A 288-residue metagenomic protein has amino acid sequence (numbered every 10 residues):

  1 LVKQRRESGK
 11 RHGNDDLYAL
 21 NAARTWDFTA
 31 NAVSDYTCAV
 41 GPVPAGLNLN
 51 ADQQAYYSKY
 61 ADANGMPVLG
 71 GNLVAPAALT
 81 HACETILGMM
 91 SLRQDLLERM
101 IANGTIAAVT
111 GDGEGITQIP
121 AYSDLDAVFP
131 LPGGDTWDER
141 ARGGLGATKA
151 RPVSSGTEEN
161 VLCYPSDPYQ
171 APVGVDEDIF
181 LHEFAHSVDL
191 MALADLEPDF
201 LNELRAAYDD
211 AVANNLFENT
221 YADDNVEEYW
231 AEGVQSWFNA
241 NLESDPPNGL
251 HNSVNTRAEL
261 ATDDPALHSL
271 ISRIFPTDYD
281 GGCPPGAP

Functional and structural regions predicted by a protein language model:
L1-Q4, E232-G233: Short, well-structured beta-strand segments enriched in hydrophobic/aromatic residues within extracellular or lumenal
K3-A32: Acidic, Ser/Thr/Gly/Pro-rich low-complexity segments and short DxT(G/T)-type signature motifs
Y18, K59, L97-I101, T220-D223: A general structural signal for short secondary-structure junctions and capping/turn motifs
V33-A39, G46-N48, D52-Y56, A63-P67 (+1 more regions): Acidic/His-rich structured neighborhood in mature extracellular/periplasmic domains
L69, V128-E158, C163-P165, L204-P288: Metalloprotease/metallohydrolase-associated module, dominated by Zn2+-dependent proteases
N72-C83, G174, R257-H268: Generic detection of long, well-ordered alpha-helical segments
